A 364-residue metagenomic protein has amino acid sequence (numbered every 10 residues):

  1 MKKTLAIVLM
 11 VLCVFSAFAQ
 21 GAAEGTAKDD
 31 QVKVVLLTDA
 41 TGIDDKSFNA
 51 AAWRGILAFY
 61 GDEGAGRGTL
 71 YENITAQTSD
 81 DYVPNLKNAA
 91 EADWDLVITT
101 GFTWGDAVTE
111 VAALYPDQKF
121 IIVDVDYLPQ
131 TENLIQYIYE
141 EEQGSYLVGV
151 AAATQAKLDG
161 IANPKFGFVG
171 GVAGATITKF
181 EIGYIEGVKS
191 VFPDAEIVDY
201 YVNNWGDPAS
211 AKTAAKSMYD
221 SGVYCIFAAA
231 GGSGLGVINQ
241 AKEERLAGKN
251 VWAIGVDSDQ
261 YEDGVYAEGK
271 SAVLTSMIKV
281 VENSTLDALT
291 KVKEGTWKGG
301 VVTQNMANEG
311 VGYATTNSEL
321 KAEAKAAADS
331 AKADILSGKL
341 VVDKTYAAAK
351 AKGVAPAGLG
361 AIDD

Functional and structural regions predicted by a protein language model:
M1-K2, S16: Cys/His-rich metal-coordination motifs, chiefly Zn-binding "fingers/knuckles"
K2-M10: Sec-dependent signal peptide recognition, specifically the positively charged N-region followed immediately by
L9, C13-A17: Hydrophobic core
Q20-D364: A residue-level marker of the well-folded mature domains of exported/periplasmic proteins
